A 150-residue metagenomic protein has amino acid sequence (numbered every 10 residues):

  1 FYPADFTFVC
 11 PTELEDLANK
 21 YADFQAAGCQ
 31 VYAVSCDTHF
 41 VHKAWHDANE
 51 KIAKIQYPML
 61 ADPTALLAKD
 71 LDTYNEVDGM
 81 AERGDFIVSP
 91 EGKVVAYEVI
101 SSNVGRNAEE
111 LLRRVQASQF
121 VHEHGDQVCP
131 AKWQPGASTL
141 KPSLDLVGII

Functional and structural regions predicted by a protein language model:
F1-I150: Chalcogenol-based redox active-site neighborhoods
